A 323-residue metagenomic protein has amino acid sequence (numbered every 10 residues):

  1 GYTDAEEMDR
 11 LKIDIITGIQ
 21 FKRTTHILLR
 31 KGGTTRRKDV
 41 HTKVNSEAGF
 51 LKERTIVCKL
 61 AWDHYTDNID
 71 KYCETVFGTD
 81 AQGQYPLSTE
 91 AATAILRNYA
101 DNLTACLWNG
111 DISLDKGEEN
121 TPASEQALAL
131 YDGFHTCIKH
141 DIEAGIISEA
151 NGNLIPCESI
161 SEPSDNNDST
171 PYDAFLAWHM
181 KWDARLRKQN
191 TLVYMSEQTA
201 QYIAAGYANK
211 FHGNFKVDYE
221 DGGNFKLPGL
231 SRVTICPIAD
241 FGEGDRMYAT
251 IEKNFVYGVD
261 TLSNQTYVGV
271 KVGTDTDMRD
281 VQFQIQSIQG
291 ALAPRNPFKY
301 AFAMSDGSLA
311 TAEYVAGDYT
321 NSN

Functional and structural regions predicted by a protein language model:
G1-I13, T17, L128-T170, K188 (+1 more regions): Sequence/fold signature of self-assembling virion shell proteins
G1-Y72, A127: Assembly/oligomerization interface modules of large self-assembling protein complexes
A48-F50, L87, F283: Non-transmembrane, amphipathic alpha-helical segments
N68, T104, Y202-A204: Short helix/loop capping segments that flank catalytic or ligand/cofactor-binding pockets
C73-L176, T320-S322: Alpha-helical scaffold segments that mediate packing/assembly in large oligomeric complexes
N98, N102, W178-K181, G206 (+1 more regions): Generic, well-ordered alpha-helical scaffold segments in large soluble proteins
I112, L192-T199: A glycine-rich phosphate-binding loop feature that marks nucleotide/adenosyl-phosphate handling sites
D173-R187, T191-Y194: Amphipathic interfacial helices
